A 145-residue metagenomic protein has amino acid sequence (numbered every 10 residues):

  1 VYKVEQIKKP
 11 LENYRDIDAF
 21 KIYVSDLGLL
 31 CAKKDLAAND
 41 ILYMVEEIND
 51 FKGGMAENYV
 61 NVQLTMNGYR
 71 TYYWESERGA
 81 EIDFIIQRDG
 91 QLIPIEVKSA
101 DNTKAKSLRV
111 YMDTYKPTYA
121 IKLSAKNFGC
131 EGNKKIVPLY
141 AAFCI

Functional and structural regions predicted by a protein language model:
V1-I82, I86: Accessory nucleic acid-recognition modules appended to NTPase machines
L29, Q91, S99-A100: Residue-level signature for short turns and capping positions that connect secondary-structure elements
Y73, P94-V97: Short catalytic-loop micro-motif centered on adjacent basic/acidic residues
A80, D89-G90, Y115: Structured loop/turn residues at beta-strand edges in well-structured enzyme cores
I86-P94: Active-site beta-strand-loop-beta-strand hairpin of nuclease catalytic cores that positions key catalytic residues
S99-L139: Catalytic cores of nucleic-acid endonucleases
L139-I145: C-terminal helix of von Willebrand factor
